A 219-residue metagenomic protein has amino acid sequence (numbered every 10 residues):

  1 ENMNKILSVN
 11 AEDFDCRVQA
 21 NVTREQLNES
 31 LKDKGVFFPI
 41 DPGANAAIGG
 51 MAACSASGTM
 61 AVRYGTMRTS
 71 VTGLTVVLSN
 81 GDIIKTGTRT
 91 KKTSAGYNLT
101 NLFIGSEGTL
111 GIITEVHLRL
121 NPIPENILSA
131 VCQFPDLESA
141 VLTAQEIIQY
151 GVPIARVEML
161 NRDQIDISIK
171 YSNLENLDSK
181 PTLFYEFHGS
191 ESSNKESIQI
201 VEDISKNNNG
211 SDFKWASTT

Functional and structural regions predicted by a protein language model:
E1-T219: Noncatalytic alpha-helical scaffold of FAD-dependent oxidoreductases
